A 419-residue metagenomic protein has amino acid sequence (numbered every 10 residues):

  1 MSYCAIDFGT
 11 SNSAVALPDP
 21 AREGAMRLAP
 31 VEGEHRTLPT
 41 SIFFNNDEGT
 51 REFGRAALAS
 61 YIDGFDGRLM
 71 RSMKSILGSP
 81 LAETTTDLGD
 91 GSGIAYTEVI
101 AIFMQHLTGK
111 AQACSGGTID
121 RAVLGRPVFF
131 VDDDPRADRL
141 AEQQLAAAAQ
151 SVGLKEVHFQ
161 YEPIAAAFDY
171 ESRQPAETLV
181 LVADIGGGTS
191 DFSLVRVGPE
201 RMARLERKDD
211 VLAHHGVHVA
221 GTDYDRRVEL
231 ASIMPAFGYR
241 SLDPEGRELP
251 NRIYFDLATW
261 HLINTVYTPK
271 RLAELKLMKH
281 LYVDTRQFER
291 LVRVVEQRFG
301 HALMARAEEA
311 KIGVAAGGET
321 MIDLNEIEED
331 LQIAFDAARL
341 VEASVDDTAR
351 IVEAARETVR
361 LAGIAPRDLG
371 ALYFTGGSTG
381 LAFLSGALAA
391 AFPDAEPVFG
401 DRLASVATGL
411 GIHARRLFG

Functional and structural regions predicted by a protein language model:
M1, L154-A183, T408-F418: Conserved phosphate-binding catalytic cores of ATP/NTP-utilizing and phosphoryl-transfer enzymes
M1-G24, Y170-R207: Gly/Thr-rich phosphate-binding beta-strand-loop-beta motif of the actin/hexokinase/Hsp70
M1-T85, A203, H215, A220-I253 (+1 more regions): Early-domain small/polar-rich strand-loop-helix modules and first-structured segments of the mature chain
T37, V197-E326: Phosphate-binding glycine-rich/basic clefts of nucleotide- and phosphate-handling proteins, predominantly
L88-G109, V292-G300, E329-T358: Adenine-nucleotide phosphate-binding core of ATP-dependent small-molecule kinases
I102-S115, P163-Q174, A310-G313, E342-L369 (+2 more regions): Phosphate/ATP-binding catalytic cores across multiple sugar-kinase/actin-like superfamilies, primarily ASKHA
L124-D138, V295, F299-G300, R367-L388: Glycine-rich phosphate-binding loops at beta-strand->alpha-helix junctions
V152-Q160, R367, G386-I412: Conserved phosphate-binding/catalytic loops in two-lobed NTP-binding clefts
